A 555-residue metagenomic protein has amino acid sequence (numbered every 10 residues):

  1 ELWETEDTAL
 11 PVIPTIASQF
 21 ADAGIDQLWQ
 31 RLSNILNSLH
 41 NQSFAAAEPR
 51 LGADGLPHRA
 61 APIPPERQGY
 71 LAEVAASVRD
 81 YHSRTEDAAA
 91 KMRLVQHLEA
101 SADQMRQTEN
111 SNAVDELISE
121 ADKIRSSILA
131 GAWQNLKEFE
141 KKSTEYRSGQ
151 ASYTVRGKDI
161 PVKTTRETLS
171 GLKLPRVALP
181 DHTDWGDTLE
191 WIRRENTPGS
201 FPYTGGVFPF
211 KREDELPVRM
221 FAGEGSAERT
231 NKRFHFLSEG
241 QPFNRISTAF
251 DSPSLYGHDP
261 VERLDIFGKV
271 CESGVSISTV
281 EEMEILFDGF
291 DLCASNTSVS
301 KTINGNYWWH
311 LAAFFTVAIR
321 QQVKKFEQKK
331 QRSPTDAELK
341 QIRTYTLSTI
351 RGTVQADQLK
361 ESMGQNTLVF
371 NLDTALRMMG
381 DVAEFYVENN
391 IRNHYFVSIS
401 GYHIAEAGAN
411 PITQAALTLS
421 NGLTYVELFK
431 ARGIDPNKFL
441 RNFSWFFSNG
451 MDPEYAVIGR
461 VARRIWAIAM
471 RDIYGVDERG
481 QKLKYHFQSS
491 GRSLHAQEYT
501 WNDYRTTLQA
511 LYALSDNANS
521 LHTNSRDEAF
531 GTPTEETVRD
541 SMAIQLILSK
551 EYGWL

Functional and structural regions predicted by a protein language model:
E1-S43: Canonical P-loop GTPase G-domain recognition
E1-W3, L32-S43, V78, T85 (+4 more regions): Conserved NTP-handling cores and scaffolds of large molecular machines
N34-E190: Extended helical scaffolds that flank P-loop GTPase cores
R147-I458, I473-Q488, L514, N519-N524 (+2 more regions): Catalytic alpha/beta active-site cores
S490-W501: Flexible, glycine/threonine-enriched loop-and-boundary segments that flank and lead into catalytic domains of large
E498, Y504-L511, N519, T523 (+1 more regions): Conserved active-site neighborhood of enzyme catalytic/cofactor-binding cores
E528, E551-L555: Long, amphipathic alpha-helical stalk/connector segments used for oligomerization, subunit docking, or mechanical
